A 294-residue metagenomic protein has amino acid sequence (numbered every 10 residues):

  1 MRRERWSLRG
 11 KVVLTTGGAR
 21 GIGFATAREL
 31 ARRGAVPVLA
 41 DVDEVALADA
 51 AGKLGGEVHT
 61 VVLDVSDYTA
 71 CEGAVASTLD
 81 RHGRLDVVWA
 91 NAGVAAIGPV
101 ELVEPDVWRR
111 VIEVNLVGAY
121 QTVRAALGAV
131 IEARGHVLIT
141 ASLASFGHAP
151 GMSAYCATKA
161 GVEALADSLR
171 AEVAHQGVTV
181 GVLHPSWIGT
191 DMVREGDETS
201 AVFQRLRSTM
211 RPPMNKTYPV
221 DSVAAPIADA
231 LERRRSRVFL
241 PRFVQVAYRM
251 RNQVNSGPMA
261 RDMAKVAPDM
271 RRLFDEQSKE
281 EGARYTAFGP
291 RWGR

Functional and structural regions predicted by a protein language model:
E4-V36: Canonical Rossmann dinucleotide-binding motif of NAD(H)/NADP(H)-dependent dehydrogenases/reductases, specifically
E44-V45, V62-G73, P105: The beta1-alpha1 cofactor-binding region of Rossmann-like NAD(H)/NADP(H)-dependent oxidoreductases
P99-V100, E104-R109: Substrate-binding pocket helix/loop in short-chain dehydrogenase/reductase
E101, A149-S153: Active-site loop immediately N-terminal to the catalytic Tyr-X3-Lys motif of short-chain dehydrogenase/reductase
V123, T158: Active-site helix of classical SDR
S142: Residue(s) in the substrate-gating loop at a strand-loop-helix junction that position the organic substrate next
H175-V244: SDR active-site lid
